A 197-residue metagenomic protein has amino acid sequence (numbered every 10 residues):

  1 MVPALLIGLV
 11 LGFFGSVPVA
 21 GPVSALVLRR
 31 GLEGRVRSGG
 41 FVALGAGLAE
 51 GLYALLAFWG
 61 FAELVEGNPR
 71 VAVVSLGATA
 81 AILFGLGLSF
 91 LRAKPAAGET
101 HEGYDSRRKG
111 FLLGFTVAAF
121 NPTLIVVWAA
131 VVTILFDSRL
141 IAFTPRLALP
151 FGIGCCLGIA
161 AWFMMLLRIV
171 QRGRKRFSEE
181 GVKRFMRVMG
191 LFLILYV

Functional and structural regions predicted by a protein language model:
V2-V73, A130-L149: Juxtamembrane transmembrane-helix termini in multi-pass membrane transport proteins
F14-P22, F120-L124, F163: Short helix-coil transition sites and intra-membrane helix breaks within transmembrane domains of multi-pass
V36-L112, I169-G173: Membrane helix-loop-helix hairpins that form the core translocation module of multi-pass transporters
S75, T79, M189-F192, Y196: Hydrophobic alpha-helical transmembrane segments of polytopic
L112-A130: Selected transmembrane alpha-helices and immediately adjacent juxtamembrane segments of polytopic inner-membrane
T144-A160: Short alpha-helical packing/oligomerization segments
L167-F192: Interfacial loop-to-transmembrane junctions
